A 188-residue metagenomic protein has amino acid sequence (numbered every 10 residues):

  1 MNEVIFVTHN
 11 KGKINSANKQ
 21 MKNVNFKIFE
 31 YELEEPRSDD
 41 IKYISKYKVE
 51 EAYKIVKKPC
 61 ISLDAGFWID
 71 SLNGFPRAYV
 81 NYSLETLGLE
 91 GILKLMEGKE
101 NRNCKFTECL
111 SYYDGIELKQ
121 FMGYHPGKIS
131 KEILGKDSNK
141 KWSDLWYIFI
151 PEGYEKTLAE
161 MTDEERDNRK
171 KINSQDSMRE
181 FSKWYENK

Functional and structural regions predicted by a protein language model:
N2-I5, G12-K188: Anionic-ligand binding patches
